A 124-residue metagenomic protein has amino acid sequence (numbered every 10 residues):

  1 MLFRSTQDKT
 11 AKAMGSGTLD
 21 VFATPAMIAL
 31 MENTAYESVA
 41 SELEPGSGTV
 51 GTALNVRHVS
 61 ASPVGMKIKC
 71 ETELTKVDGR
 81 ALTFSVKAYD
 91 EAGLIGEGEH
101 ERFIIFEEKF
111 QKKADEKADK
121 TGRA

Functional and structural regions predicted by a protein language model:
A11-K12, G48: N-terminal, polar/charged subdomain of small-to-medium soluble alpha/beta proteins
K12-D20: Short hinge/gating elements
Y36-K69: Hydrophobic beta-strand-centered segment that forms part of the acyl-chain substrate-binding groove
V56-E91: Hydrophobic beta-sheet segments that form the core/acyl-binding groove of ACP/CoA-dependent acyl-chain-processing
K87, H100-E101: Residue-level structural signal for beta-strand termini and adjacent loop
E101-A124: C-terminal output/interaction extensions
